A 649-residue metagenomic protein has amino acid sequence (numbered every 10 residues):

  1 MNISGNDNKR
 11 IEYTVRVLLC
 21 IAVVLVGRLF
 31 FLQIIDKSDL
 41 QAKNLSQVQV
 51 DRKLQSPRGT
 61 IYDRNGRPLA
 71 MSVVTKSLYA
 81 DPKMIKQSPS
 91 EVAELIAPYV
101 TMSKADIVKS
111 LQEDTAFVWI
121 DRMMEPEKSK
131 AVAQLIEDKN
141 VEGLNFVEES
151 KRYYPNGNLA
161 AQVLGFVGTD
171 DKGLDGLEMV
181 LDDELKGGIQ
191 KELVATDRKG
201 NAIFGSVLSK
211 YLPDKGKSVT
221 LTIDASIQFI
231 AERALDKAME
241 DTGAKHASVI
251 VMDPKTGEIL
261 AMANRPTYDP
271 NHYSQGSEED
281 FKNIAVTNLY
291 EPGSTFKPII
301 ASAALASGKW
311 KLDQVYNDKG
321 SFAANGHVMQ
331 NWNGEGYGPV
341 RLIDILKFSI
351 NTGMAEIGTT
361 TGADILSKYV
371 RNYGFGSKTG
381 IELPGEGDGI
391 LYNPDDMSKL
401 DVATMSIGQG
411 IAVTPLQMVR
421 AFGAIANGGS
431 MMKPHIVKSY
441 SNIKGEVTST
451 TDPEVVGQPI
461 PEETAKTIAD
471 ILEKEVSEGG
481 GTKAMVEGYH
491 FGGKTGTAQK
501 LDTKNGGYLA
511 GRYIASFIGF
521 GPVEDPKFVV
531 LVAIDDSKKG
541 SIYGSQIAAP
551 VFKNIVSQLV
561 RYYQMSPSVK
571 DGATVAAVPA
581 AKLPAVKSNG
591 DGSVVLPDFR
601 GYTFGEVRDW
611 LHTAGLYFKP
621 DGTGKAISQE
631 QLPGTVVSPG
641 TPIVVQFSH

Functional and structural regions predicted by a protein language model:
M1-Y273, D364-G376, A484-E487, K504-G506 (+5 more regions): Periplasmic/cell-envelope proteins involved in peptidoglycan metabolism and beta-lactam response
N2, A70, D197-L208, V249 (+2 more regions): Beta-lactam-recognizing serine transpeptidase/beta-lactamase-like catalytic domain environment
V17, D121-E127, A131-A133, V147-Q162 (+5 more regions): Conserved SxxK-family serine transpeptidase/carboxypeptidase catalytic domain of penicillin-binding proteins
S56, K86-S90, R122-P126, D171-D175 (+15 more regions): Soluble non-cytosolic domains of exported or imported proteins
T75-S77, T115-W119, D214-S218, A285-T287 (+4 more regions): Short, solvent-exposed beta-strand edge segments and adjacent coil->beta transition regions
T220-T222, N317, P459, V595 (+3 more regions): Generic structural detector for well-ordered beta-strands
A585, V637-H649: Conserved "repeat-terminator" motif of extracellular CCP/Sushi domains
F618-S638: BRCT (BRCA1 C-terminal) domain core and associated BRCT-interaction motifs
